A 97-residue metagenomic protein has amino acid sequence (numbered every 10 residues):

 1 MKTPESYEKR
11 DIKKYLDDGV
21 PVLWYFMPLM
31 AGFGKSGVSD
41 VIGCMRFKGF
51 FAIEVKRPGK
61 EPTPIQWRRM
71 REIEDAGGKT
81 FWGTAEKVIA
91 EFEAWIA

Functional and structural regions predicted by a protein language model:
M1-A97: Catalytic phosphate/metal-binding cores of nucleic-acid and nucleotide-processing enzymes, i.e., regions that mediate
